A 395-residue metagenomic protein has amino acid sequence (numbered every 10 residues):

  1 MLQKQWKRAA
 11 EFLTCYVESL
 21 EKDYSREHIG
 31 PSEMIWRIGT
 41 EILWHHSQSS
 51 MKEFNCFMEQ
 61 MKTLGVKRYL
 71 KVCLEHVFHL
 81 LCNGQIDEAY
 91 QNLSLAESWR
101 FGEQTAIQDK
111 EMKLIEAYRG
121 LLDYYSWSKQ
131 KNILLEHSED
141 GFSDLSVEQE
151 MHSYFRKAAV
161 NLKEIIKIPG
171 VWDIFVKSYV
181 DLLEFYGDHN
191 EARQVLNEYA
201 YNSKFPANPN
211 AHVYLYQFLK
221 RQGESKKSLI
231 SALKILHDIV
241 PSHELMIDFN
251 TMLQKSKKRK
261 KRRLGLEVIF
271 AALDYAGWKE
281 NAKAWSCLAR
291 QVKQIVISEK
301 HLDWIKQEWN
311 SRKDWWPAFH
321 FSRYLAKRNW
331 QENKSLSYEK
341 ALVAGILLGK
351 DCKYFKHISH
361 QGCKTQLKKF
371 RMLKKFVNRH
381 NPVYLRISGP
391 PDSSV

Functional and structural regions predicted by a protein language model:
M1-W44, K52, Q60-T63: Assembly/interface modules of non-enzymatic eukaryotic complex subunits
Q3, H46-Q48, N83, S126 (+4 more regions): Structural motif corresponding to the intra-repeat A-B loop/turn of tetratricopeptide repeats
Q5-W6, T14, E18-K22, H45-Q48 (+6 more regions): Short amphipathic alpha-helices and their capping/turn residues within compact interaction modules
S19-G30, M58-Y69, S98-M112, V160-G170 (+1 more regions): Flexible helix-coil transition and linker loops at the boundaries of alpha-helical arrays
I29-H45, V66-G84, S94, Q108-S143 (+6 more regions): Amphipathic alpha-helical repeat scaffolds of TPR domains
S49-L64, E88-S98, I133-I165, H189-A200 (+3 more regions): Alpha-helical repeat scaffolds
L162, I166-P169, V180-A192, N197-P206 (+1 more regions): Eukaryotic modular interaction domains in large regulatory/scaffold proteins
R193, L215-Q222, K226-V395: Long C-terminal extensions of eukaryotic subunits of large macromolecular complexes
